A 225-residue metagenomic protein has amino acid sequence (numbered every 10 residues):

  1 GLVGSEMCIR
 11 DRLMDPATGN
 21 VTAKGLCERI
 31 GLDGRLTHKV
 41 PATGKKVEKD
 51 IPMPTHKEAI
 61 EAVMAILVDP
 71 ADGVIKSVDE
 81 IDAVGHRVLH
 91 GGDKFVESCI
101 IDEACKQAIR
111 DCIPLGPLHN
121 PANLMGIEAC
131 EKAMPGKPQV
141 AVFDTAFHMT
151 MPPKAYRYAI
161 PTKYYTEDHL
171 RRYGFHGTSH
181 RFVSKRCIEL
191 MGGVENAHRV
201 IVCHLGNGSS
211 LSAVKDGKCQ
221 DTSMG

Functional and structural regions predicted by a protein language model:
L2-C8: Short, small-residue-biased leader/transition segments that mark boundaries at the very start of proteins
I9-M53: Short glycine-rich, Thr/Ser-proximal phosphate-binding strand/loop in the N-terminal lobe of ATP-dependent enzymes
K45-S77: A structured beta-alpha segment of the ubiquitous adenosine-cofactor-binding alpha/beta core
P54-E58, I100, A104, P121-M125 (+2 more regions): Conserved active-site and cofactor/substrate-binding residues in soluble primary-metabolism enzymes
L67, G73-H119, V140, A146-Y156: Short beta-strand-loop/turn "lid" adjacent to the catalytic site in phosphate-handling enzymes
H86, P117-N120, P138-F143, I201-C203 (+2 more regions): General beta-strand structural signal in soluble alpha/beta enzymes
I109-N120, K137, T166-G177: Flexible, glycine/proline-enriched loop segments at strand-loop-helix junctions that form or flank small-ligand binding
F147-G225: Glycine-rich phosphate-binding loop of actin/hexokinase-like ATP-binding domains
